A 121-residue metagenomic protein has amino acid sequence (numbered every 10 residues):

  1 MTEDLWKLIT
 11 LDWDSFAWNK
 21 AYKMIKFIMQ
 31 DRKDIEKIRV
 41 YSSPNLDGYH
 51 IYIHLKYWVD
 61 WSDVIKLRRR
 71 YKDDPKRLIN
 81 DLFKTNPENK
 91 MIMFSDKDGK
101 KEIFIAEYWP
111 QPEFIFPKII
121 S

Functional and structural regions predicted by a protein language model:
M1-L46, H54-R70, R77-N80, P87-S121: Signature for HUH/AEP ssDNA processing cores
